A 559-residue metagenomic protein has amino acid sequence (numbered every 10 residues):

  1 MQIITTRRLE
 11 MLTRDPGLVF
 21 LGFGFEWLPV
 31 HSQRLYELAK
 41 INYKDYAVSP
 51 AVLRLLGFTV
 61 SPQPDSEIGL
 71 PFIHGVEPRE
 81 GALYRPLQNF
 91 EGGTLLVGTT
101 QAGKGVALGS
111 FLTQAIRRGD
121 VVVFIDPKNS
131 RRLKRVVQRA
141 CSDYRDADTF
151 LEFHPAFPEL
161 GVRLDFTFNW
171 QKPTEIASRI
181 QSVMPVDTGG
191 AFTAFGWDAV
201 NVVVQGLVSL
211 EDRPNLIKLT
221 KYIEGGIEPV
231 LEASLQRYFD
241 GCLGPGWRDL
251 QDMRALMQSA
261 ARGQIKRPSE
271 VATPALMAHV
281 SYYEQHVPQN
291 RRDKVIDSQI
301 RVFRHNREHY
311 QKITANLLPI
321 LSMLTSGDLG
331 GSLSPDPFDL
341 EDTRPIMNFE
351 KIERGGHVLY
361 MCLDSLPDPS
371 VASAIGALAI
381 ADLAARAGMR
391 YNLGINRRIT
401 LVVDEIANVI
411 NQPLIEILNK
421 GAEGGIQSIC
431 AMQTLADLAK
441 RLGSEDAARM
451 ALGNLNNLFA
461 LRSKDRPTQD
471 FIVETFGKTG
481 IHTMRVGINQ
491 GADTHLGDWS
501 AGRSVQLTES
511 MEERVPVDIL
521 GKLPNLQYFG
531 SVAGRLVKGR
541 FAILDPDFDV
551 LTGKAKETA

Functional and structural regions predicted by a protein language model:
M1-A102, V106-F111, E159-L160, M347 (+6 more regions): Basic- and hydrophobic-enriched, low-structure N-terminal and domain-boundary segments that flank ATP-binding catalytic
W27, W170, W197, W247 (+2 more regions): A residue-identity detector for tryptophan
D65-E67, E77-R79, L87-G92, V97-I426 (+3 more regions): P-loop NTPase motor domains
S66-H74, P185-T188, D252-G263, T483-Q506: Low-complexity, polar-biased intrinsically disordered regions enriched in Pro/Ser/Thr/Gly
L418-K420, G424-F529: Conserved ATP-driven motor cores of ASCE-family P-loop NTPases powering translocation/secretion/packaging/pilus
